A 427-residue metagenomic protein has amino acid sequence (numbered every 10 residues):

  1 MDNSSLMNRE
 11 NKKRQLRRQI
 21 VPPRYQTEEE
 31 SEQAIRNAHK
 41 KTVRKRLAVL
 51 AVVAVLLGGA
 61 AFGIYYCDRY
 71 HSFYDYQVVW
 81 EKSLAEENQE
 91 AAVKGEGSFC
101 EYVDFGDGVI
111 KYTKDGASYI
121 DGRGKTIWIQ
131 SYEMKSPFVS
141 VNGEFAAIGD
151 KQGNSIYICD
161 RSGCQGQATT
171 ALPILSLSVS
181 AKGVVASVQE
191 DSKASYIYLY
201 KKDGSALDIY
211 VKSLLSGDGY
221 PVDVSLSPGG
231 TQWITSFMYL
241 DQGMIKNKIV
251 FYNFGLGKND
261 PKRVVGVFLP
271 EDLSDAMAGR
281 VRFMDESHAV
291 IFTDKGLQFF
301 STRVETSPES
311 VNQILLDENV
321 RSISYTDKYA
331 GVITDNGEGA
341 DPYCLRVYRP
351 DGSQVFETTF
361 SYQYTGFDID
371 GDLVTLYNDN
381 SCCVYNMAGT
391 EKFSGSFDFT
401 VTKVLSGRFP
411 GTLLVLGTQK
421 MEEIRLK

Functional and structural regions predicted by a protein language model:
M1-T27: N-terminal targeting leaders characterized by basic, low-complexity, disordered sequences that direct proteins
R46-G63: Hydrophobic membrane-insertion alpha-helices, especially the h-region of bacterial N-terminal signal peptides
F62-Y66, G116-S118, N154-I158, S192-L199 (+5 more regions): Structural motif
R69-F99, D121, K125-M134, C164-T170 (+6 more regions): Aromatic (tryptophan-biased) beta-strands that constitute blades/sheets of beta-rich domains
Q89-Y102, Y132-E144, L172-G183, S216-L226 (+4 more regions): Repeated scaffold domains used in trafficking and secretory/extracellular systems, primarily beta-propellers
V109, A146, V184-A186, G230-I234 (+4 more regions): Hydrophobic beta-strand positions that form the internal "hydrophobic ladder" of WD40/Gbeta-like beta-propeller blades
W128-S236: Non-cytosolic head/periplasmic domains of membrane-anchored proteins
K193-F292: Solenoidal tandem-repeat scaffolds enriched in leucines and small polar residues
